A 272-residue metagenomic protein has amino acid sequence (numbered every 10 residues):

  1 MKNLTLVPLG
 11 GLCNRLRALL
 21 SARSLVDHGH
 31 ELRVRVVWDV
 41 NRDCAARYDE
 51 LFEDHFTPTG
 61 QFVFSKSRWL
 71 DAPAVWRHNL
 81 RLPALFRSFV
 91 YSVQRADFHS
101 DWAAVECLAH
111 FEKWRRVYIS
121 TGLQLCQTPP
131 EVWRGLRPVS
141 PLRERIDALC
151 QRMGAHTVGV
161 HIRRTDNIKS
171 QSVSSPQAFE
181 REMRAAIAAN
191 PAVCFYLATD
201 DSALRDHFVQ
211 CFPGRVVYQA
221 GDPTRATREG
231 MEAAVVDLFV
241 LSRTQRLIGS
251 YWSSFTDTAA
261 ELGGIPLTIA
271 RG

Functional and structural regions predicted by a protein language model:
M1-L9, R33-R35, R116-C126, A155-R164 (+2 more regions): Short hydrophobic beta-strand segments
P8-R17, N167-V173: A short, glycine/small-residue-rich beta-strand->loop->alpha-helix junction that serves as a flexible
G10-G11, L16, L20, A234-G272: A donor-sugar binding/catalytic signature common to diverse glycosyltransferases and related nucleotide-sugar
G11, W38-D43, Q124, R163-N167 (+4 more regions): Short, solvent-exposed loop/turn segments at secondary-structure junctions
R15-G29, F179-I187: Histidine-anchored nucleotide/phosphate-binding helix
A45-A189: Secretory-pathway luminal glycosyltransferase catalytic domains
D49-D54, F212-Q219, I265-L267: Active-site regions of enzymes building and remodeling cell-envelope glycoconjugates
H161-T165, R184-R228: Catalytic donor nucleotide-activated moiety binding site of glycosyltransferases and closely related
